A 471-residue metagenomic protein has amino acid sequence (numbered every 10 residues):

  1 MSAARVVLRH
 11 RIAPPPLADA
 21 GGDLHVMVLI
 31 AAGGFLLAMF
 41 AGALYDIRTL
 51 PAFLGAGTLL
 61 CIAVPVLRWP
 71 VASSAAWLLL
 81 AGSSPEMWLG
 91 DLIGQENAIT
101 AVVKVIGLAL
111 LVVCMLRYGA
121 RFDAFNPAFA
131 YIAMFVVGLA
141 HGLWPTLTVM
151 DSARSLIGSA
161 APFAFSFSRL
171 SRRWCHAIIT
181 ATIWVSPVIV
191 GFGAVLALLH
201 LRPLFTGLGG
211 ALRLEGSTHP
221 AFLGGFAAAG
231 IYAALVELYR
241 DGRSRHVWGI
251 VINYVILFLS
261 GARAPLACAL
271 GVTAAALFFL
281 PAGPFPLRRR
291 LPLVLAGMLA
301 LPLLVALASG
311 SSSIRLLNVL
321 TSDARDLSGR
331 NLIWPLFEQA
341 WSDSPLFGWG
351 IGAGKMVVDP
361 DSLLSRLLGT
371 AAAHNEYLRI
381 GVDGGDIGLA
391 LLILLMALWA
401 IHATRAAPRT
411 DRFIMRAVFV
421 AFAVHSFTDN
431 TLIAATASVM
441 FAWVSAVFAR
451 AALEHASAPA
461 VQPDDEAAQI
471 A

Functional and structural regions predicted by a protein language model:
A20-L116, G138-G142, F422-V424: N-terminal signal-anchor transmembrane segment
V26-V28, P70-W77, A120-F135, F165-F192: Interfacial loop-to-transmembrane-helix boundary motif in multi-pass membrane proteins
A32-M39, R412-A471: Transmembrane alpha-helices of multi-pass inner-membrane enzymes
L59, F135-L139, I157-A161, H176-T206 (+1 more regions): Alpha-helical transmembrane segments of multi-pass inner-membrane proteins
I99-L108, A124-A140, P145-S168: Aromatic-anchored transmembrane helix interface
G191, V195-H200, L259, L277-T321 (+2 more regions): A membrane-periplasm/extracellular boundary helix in multi-pass inner-membrane enzymes that assemble envelope glycans
L317-P335, Q339-D343, F347-G384, R405-A407: Long extracytoplasmic/lumenal interhelical loops at the membrane interface of multi-pass membrane proteins
D383-A423: Hydrophobic transmembrane alpha-helices and their immediate junctions
